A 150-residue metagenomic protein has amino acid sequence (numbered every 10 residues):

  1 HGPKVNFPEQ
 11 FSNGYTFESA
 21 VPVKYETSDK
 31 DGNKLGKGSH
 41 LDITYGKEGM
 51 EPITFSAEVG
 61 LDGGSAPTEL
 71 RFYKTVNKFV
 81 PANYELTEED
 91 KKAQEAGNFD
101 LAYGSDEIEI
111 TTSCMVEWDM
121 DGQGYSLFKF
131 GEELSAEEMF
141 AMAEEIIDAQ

Functional and structural regions predicted by a protein language model:
H1-D121: Short, solvent-exposed recognition patches
M120-Q150: Surface-exposed amphipathic alpha-helical segments
